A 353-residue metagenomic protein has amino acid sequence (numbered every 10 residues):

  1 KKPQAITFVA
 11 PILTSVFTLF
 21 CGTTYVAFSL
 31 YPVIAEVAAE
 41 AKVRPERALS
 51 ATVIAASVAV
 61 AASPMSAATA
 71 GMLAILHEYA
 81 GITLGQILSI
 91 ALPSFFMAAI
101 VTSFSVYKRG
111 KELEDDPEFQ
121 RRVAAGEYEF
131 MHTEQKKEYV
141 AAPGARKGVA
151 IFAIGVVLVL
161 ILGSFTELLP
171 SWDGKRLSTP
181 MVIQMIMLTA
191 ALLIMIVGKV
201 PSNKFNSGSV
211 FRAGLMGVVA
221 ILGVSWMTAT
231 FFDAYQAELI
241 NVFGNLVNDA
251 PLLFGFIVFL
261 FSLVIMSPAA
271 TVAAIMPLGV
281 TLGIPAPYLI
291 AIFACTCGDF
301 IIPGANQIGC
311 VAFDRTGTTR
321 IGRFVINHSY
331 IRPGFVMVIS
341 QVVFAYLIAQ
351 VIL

Functional and structural regions predicted by a protein language model:
K1, L30, I34-V37, A41 (+4 more regions): Hydrophobic alpha-helical segments of integral membrane proteins, encompassing both true transmembrane helices
A5-I82, P268-D299, A349-V351: Hydrophobic transmembrane alpha-helices that form the pore/transport pathway of multi-pass ion and small-solute
A10-P11, V33-E36, E40, I257-F259 (+3 more regions): Helix-loop-helix junctions within the multi-pass membrane cores of secondary transporters/permeases
T14-T18, A59, S94-T102, G155-V159 (+2 more regions): Alpha-helical transmembrane segments of multipass membrane proteins
Y25-A27, M181-T189, V242-A250, C297-F300: Structural signature of hydrophobic alpha-helical transmembrane segments
I82-E138, D299-L353: Juxtamembrane and boundary regions of transmembrane helices in multi-pass small-molecule transporters and channels
P117-T230, R332-L353: Hydrophobic transmembrane alpha-helices of multi-pass small-molecule transporters
T230-I290: C-terminal structural cap/anchor segments
